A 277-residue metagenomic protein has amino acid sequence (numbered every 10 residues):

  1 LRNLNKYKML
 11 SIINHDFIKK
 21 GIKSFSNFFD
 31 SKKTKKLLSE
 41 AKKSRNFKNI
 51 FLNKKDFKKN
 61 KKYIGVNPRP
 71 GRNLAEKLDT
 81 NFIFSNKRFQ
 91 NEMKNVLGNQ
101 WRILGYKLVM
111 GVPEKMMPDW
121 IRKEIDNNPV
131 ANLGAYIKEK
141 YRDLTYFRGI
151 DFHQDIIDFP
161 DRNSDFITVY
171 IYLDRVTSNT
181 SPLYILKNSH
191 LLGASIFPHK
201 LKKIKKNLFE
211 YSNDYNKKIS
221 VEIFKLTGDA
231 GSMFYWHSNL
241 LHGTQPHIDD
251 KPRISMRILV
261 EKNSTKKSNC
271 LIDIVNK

Functional and structural regions predicted by a protein language model:
R2-K20, S26-F152, P198: Non-heme Fe(II)-dependent double-stranded beta-helix
R45, Y184-L186, G193, K206-Y211 (+1 more regions): Double-stranded beta-helix
N99-Y106, R148-I150, D165-I171, S181 (+1 more regions): Generic beta-strand structural signal
Y136-T145, Q154-S164, I171-P182, N188-H190: Active-site region of the double-stranded beta-helix
I150-I157, L240-T244: Histidine-centered catalytic micro-motifs
T168-I171, K251-T265: A short hydrophobic beta-strand segment most commonly corresponding to one strand of the jelly-roll/cupin
V176-L241: Double-stranded beta-helix
Q245-D250: Short proline/glycine-enriched turn/loop segments at secondary-structure junctions
